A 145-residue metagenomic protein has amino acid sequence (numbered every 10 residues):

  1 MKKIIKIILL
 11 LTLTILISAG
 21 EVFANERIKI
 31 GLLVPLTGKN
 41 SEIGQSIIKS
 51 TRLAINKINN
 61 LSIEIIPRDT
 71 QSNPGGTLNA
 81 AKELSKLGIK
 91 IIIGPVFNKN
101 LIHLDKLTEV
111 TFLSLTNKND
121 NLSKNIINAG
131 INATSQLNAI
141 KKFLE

Functional and structural regions predicted by a protein language model:
M1-L9: Bacterial N-terminal signal peptides that target proteins for export
I8-S18: Bacterial N-terminal signal peptides
A19-E26: Boundary at the C-terminal end of the N-terminal hydrophobic targeting segment
G31-K49, I58, R68-T70: Extracytoplasmic "Venus flytrap"
E42-N59, G76, Q136-I140: Short, solvent-exposed amphipathic alpha-helices that sit in or adjacent to ligand/effector-binding or catalytic
I65-G76, A80, G130-I131: Short beta->alpha junction loops
P74-K90, K142-L144: Short, well-structured alpha-helical segments in soluble
I91-E145: Extracytoplasmic ligand/sensor domains, especially the bilobed periplasmic-binding protein
